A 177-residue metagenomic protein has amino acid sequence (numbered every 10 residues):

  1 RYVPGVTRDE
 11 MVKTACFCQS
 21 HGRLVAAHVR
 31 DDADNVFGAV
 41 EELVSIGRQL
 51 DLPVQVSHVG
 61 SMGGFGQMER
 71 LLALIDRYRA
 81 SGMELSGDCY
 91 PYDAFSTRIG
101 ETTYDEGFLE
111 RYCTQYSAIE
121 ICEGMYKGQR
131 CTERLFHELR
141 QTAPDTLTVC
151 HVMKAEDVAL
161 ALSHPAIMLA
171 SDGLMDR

Functional and structural regions predicted by a protein language model:
R1, A15, S57-R177: Active-site neighborhoods of metal-dependent hydrolases
R1-G82: Active-site loop-helix segments enriched in His/Asp/Glu that coordinate and activate a nucleophilic water at divalent
